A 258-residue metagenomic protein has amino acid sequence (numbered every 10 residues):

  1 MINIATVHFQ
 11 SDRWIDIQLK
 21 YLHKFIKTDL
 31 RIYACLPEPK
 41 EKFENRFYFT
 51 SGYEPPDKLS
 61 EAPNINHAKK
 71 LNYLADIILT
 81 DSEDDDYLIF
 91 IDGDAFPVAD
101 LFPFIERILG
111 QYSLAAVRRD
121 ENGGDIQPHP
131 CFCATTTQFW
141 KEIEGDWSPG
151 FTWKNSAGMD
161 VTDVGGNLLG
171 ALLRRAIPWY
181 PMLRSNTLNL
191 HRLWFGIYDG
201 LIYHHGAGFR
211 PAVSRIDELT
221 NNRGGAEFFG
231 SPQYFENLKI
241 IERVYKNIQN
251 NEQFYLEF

Functional and structural regions predicted by a protein language model:
N3-S11: A conserved hydrophobic helix/loop-capping motif in glycosyltransferases and polysaccharide synthases
I17, Y21, K69, Y73 (+2 more regions): Alpha-helical elements of Rossmann-like donor-binding domains used by nucleotide-donor carbohydrate transfer enzymes
K20-D29: Short, acidic, metal-binding catalytic loop of nucleotide-sugar glycosyltransferases
D29-P37, A115: Short, hydrophobic beta-strand segments that form beta-sheet elements in well-ordered domains
C35-D85: Active-site-proximal specificity loops/subdomain of glycosyltransferases
D84-F96: Short beta-strand-to-loop acidic/aromatic patch adjacent to the donor-nucleotide binding site
F96-R174: Conserved catalytic core of nucleotide-sugar-dependent glycosyltransferases
G158-F258: C-terminal catalytic/acceptor-binding lobe
